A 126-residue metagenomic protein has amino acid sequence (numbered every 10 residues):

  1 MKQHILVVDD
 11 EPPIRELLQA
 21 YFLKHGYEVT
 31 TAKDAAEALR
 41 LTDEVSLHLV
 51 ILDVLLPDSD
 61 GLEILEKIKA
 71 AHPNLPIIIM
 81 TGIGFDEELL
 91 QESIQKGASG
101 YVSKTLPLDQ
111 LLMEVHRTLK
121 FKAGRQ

Functional and structural regions predicted by a protein language model:
D9, D53: Active-site residues of response regulator receiver
R15, P57: The feature encodes the CheY-like receiver
E16-K24: Charged docking surfaces used in two-component/phosphorelay signaling
G26-K33, L41: Short hydrophobic/Thr-rich beta-strand motif most characteristic of the beta2 strand and flanking loop of CheY-like
D34, D60-E63: Acidic catalytic/metal-coordinating carboxylates
E63, G84-V102: Alpha4 helix (beta4-alpha4-beta5 surface) of REC/receiver domains from two-component response regulators
M80-T81: Hydrophobic/aromatic residues positioned on beta-strands within the core alpha/beta folds
L106-H116: C-terminal output helix
